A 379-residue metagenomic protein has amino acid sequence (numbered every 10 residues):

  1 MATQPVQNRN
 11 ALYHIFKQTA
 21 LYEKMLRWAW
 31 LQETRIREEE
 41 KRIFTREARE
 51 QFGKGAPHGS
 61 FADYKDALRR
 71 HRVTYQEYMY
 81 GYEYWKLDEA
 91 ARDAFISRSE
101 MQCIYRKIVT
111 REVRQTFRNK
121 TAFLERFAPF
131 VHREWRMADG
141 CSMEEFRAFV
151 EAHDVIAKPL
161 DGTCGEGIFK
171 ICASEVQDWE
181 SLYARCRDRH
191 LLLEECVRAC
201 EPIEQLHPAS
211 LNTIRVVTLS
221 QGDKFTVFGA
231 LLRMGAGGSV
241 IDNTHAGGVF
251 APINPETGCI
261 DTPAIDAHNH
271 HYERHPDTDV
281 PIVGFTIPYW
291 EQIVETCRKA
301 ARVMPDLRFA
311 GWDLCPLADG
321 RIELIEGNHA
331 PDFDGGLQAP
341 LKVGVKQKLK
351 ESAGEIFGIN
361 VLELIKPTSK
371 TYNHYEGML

Functional and structural regions predicted by a protein language model:
M1-I36: Intrinsically disordered, low-structural-confidence terminal and linker regions
V6, N10, H14, E273-Q292 (+2 more regions): C-terminal active-site "lid" helix and adjoining low-complexity regulatory extension at the edge of ATP-using catalytic
K24-F149, C297: Conserved N-proximal alpha/beta basic substrate-recognition cap immediately N-terminal to, or forming the N-lobe
C103-D223: Active-site nucleotide/adenylate-binding loops and adjacent lid/helix of ATP-dependent enzymes
V155, T226-F228, E323: Protein kinase-like catalytic core scaffold
T163, M234, A330-D332: Short, surface-exposed beta-strand-loop junctions and turns on beta-sheet-rich folds
V197, E201-H207, G229, R233-L317: A long amphipathic alpha-helix within ATP-dependent nucleotide-binding catalytic cores
K224-F225, G258-I260, R321-I322: Hydrophobic residues embedded in beta-strands of well-ordered beta-sheets
